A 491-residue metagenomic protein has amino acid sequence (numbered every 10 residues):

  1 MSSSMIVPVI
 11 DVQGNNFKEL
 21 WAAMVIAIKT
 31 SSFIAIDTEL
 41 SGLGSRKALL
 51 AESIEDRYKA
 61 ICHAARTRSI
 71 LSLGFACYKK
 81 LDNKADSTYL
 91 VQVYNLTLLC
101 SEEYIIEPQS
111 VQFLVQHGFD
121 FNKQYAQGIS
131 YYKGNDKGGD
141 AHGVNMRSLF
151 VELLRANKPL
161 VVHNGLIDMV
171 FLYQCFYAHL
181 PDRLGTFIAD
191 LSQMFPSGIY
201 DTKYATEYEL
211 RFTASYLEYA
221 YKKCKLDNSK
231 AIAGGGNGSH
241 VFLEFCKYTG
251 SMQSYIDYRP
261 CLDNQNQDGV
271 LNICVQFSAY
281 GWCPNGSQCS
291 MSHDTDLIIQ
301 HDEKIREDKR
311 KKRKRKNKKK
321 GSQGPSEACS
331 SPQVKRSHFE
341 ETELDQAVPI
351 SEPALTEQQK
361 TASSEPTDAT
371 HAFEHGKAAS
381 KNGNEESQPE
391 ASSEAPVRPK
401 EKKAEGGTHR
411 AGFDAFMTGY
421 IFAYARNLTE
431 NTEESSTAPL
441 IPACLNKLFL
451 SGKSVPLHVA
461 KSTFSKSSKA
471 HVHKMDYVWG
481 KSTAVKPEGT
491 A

Functional and structural regions predicted by a protein language model:
M1-A491: DEDD superfamily 3′-5′ metal-dependent exonuclease/proofreading module
